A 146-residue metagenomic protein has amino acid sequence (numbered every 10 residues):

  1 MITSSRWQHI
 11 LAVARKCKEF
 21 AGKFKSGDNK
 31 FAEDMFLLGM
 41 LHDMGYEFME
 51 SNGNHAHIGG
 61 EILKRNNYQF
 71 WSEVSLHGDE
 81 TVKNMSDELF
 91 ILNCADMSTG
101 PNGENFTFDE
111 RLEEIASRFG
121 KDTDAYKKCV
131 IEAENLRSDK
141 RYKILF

Functional and structural regions predicted by a protein language model:
M1-I10, D43-M49: Active-site flanking loop/helix segments enriched in acidic
A12-R15, F20: Active-site hotspot residues in diverse enzymes, especially metal/ion-binding acidic/histidine motifs
S26-R118: Divalent metal-dependent catalytic cores for phosphoryl transfer on phosphate-bearing substrates
K121-F146: Charged phosphate-binding loop/patch that engages nucleotide di/tri-phosphates or the phosphate backbone of nucleic
